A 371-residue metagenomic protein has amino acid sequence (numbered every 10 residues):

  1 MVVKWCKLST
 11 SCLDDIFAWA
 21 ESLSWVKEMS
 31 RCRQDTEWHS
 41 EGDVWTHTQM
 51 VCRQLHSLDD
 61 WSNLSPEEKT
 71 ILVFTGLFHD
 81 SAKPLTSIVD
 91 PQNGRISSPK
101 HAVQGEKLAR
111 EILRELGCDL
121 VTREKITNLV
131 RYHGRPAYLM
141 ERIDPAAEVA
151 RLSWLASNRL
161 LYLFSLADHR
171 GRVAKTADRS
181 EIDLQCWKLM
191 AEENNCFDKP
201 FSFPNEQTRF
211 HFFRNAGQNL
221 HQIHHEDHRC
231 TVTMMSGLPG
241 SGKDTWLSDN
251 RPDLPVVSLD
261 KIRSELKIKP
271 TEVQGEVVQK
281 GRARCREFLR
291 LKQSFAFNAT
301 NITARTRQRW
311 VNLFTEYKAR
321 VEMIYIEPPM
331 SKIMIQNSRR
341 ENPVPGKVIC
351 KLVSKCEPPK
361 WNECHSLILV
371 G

Functional and structural regions predicted by a protein language model:
M1-D90: Acidic/His-rich, divalent-metal-binding segments that scaffold phosphate/diphosphate chemistry
T36-M50, N93-Q104, T300-T303: Active-site metal-coordination segments of metallo-dependent hydrolases
H56, W61-Q185: Divalent metal-dependent catalytic cores for phosphoryl transfer on phosphate-bearing substrates
E192-D227: N-terminal pre-Walker A segment at the start of P-loop NTPase domains
T231-R251: Glycine-rich phosphate-binding P-loop
T233, D253, M330-G371: Conserved GTP-binding G-domain of TRAFAC-class P-loop NTPases and closely related GTPase folds
D244-F295, M330-M334: Conserved substrate/cofactor phosphate-moiety recognition/catalytic segment in nucleotide-dependent phosphotransferases
Y317-Q336: Conserved phosphate-donor/acceptor-positioning beta-strand/loop module used by diverse small-molecule
